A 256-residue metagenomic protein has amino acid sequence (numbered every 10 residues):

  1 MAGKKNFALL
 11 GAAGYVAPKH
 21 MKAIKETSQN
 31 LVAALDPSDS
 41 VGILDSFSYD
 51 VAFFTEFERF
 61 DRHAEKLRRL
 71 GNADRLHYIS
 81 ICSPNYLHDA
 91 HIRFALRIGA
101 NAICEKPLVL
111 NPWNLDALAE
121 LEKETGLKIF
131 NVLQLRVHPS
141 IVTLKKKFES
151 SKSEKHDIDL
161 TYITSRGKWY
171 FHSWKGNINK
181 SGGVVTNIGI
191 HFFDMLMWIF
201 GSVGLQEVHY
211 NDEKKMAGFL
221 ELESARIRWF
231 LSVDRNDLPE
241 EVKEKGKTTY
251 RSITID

Functional and structural regions predicted by a protein language model:
M1-V51: N-terminal Rossmann-like dinucleotide-binding module
L10-G11, L35, C82, V132 (+1 more regions): Short hydrophobic segments within beta-strands
L31, D50, L76-I79, K152-K155: Local beta-strand N-terminus motif with an aromatic residue
V51-A52, R235-D256: C-terminal glycine/acidic-rich active-site capping loop/insertion
F53-I103, P107-L121: Beta-loop-alpha module in the N-terminal Rossmann-like domain of NAD(P)-dependent dehydrogenases, especially those
Y86, V109-K168: A contiguous active-site-proximal alpha/beta segment in oxidoreductase catalytic domains
F171-L238: Rossmann-like dinucleotide-binding domain that binds NAD(P)(H)
